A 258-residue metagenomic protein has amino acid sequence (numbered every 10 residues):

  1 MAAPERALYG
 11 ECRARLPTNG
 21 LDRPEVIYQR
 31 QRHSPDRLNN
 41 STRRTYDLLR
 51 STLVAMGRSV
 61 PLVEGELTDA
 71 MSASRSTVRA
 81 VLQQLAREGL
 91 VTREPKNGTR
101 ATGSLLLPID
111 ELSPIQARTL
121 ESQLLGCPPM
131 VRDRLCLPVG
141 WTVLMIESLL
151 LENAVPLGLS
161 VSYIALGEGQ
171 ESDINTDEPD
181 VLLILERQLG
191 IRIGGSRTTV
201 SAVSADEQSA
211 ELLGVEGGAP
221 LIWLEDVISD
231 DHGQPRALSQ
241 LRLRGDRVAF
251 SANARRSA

Functional and structural regions predicted by a protein language model:
M1-N39: N-terminal intrinsically disordered/low-complexity leader segments
E5-L8, R15, R37, T42-A101: N-terminal helix-turn-helix
Y28-R30, S59-L62, T68, S160-S162 (+1 more regions): A short alpha-helix capping/helix-coil boundary motif
H33-P35, L48-R50, G65-T68, S113 (+2 more regions): A short, structure-level motif marking secondary-structure boundaries and short turns
S34-L38, T42, I174, T198: Alpha-helix initiation/capping motif
L106-E111: Short, charged/polar, Gly/Pro-enriched secondary-structure boundary elements
I115-A258: C-terminal all-alpha effector/ligand-binding and dimerization domain of prokaryotic HTH-type transcriptional repressors
